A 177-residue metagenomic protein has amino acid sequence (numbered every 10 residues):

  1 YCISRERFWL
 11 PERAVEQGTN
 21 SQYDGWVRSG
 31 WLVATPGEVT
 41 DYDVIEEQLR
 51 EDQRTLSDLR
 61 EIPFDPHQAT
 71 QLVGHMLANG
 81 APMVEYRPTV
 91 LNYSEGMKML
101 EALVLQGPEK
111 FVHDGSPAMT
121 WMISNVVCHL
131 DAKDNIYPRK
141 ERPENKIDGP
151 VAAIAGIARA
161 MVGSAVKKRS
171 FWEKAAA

Functional and structural regions predicted by a protein language model:
Y1-P88, S94, K98, H113-A177: RNase H-like, metal-dependent nuclease domains and their acidic two-metal-ion catalytic environment used
M97-Q106: Short, surface-exposed amphipathic charged segments that create phosphate/polyanion-binding patches used for binding
G107, F111: Phosphate/diphosphate-binding loops
